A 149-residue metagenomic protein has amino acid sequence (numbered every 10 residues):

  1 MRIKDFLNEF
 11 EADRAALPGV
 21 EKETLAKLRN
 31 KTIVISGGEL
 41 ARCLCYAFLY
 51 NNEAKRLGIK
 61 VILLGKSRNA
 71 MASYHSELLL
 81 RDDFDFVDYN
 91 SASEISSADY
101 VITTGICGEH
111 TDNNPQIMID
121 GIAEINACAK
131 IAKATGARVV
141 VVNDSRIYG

Functional and structural regions predicted by a protein language model:
M1-R2, G105-I106: Generic detector of short, locally flexible boundary/turn motifs and exposed helical patches
R2-Y100: N-terminal Rossmann/SDR dinucleotide-binding element
V20, C107-G108: Short connector loops/turns at beta-strand edges and beta->alpha or beta->beta junctions
C43-C45, C107, C128: Generic recognition of cysteine residues
K66, I106, D144: Active-site loop/turn elements of alpha/beta-hydrolase fold enzymes, especially the short glycine-/histidine-rich
A72, H110-T111: Activation segment
Y100-T103, T111-G149: Conserved Rossmann-fold NAD(P)-dependent oxidoreductase catalytic core, especially the SDR/UDP-sugar
